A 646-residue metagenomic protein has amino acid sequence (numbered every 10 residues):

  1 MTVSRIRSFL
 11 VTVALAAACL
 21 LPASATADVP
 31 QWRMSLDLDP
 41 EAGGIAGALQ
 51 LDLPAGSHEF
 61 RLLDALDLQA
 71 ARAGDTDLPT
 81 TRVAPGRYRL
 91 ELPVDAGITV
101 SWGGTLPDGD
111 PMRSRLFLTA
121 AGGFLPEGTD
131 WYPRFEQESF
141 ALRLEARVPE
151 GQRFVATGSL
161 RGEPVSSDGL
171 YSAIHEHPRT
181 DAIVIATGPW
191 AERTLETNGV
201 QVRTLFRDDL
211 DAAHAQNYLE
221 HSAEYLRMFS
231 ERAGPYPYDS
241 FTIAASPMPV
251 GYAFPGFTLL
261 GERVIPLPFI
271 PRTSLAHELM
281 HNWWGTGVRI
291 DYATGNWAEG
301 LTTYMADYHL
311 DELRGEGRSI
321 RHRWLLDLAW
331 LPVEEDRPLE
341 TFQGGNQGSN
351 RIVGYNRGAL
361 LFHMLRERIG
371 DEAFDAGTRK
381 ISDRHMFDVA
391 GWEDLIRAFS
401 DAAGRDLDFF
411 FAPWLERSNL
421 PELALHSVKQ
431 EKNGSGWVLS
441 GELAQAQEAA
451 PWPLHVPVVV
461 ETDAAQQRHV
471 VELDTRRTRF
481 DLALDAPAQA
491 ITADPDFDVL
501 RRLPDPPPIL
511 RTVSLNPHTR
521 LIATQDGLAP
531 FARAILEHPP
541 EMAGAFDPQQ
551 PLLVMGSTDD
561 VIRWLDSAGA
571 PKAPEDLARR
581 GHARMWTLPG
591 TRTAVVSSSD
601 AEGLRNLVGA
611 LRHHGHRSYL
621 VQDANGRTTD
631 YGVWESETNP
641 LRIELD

Functional and structural regions predicted by a protein language model:
H58, D67-G74, L407-D408, P421-D494: Beta-strand-rich binding/interaction modules
A65-F117, S167-D168, L473-P487: A surface-exposed beta-strand-loop module
P85, W102-R143, F497-H518: Glycine/proline-rich low-complexity spacer/linker segments in large multi-domain proteins
R134-A276, Y304: Hydrophobic helix-coil surface modules that form long, contiguous segments used for peptide/substrate interaction
L259-R321, T378: Zinc-dependent metallopeptidase catalytic helix centered on the HExxH motif and its immediate flanking segment
A293, E299-M364, R368-I369, H385-F387: Acidic/His/Gly-enriched intrinsically disordered linker/tail segments that often contain short helix/coil "MoRF-like"
R351-W437, G441, E461: Amphipathic alpha-helical substructures
P507-D646: Solvent-exposed alpha-helical segments and adjacent loops that form catalytic or protein-interaction surfaces
